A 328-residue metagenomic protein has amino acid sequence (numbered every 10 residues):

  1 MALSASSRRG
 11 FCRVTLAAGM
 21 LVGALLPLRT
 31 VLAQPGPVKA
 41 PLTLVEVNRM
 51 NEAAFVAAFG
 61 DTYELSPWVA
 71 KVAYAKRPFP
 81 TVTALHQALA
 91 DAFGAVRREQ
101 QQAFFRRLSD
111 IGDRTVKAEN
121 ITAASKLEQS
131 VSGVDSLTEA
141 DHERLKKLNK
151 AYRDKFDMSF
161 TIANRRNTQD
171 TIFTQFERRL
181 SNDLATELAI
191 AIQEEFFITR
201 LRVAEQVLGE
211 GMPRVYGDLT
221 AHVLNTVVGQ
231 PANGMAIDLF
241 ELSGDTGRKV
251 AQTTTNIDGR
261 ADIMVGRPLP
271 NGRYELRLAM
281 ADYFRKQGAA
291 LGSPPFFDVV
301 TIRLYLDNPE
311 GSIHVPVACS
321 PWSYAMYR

Functional and structural regions predicted by a protein language model:
A2-G19, L26: N-terminal secretory signal peptides and thylakoid transit peptides that target proteins across membranes
V31-P35: Boundary at the C-terminal end of the N-terminal hydrophobic targeting segment
L44-R49, A57, D61, W68-L148 (+1 more regions): Aromatic-anchored, charged helix-turn/loop surface patch used as a conserved interaction hotspot
S66-A73, F160, V315: Residue-level signal for inorganic ion chemistry
R153-L188: Long, amphipathic alpha-helical coupling/dimerization segments that relay conformational signals between
I192-P213: Charged phosphate-binding loop/patch that engages nucleotide di/tri-phosphates or the phosphate backbone of nucleic
M212-N308, H314: Beta-strand-dominated extracellular/periplasmic modules and repeats in secreted or surface-exposed proteins
D307-R328: Compositionally biased low-complexity segments at domain edges in trafficked proteins and select soluble regulators
